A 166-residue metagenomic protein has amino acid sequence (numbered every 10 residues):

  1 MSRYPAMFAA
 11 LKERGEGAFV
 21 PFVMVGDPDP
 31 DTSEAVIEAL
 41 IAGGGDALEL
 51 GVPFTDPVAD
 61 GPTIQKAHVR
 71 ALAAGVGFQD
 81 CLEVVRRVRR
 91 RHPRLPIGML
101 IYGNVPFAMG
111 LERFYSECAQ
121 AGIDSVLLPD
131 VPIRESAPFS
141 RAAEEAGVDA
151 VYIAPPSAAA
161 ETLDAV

Functional and structural regions predicted by a protein language model:
M1-L11, P30, T55-K66, V76-R86 (+3 more regions): Active-site-adjacent beta->alpha loops and helix N-cap segments on the catalytic face of soluble alpha/beta enzymes
P5-P28, G61-A67, V88-L100: N-terminal small/glycine-rich loop or linker at the start of catalytic domains across soluble metabolic enzymes
F19-S33, G98-G110, V151-A158: Active-site mouth loops of central-metabolism enzymes
V20, D46-E49, L127, V151-Y152: Conserved beta-strand positions in the central sheet of alpha/beta enzyme cores
P21, L40, G51, C118 (+1 more regions): Conserved, mostly hydrophobic/aromatic
I123-P132, Y152-A154: Short, acidic/small-residue loops that bind anionic groups at enzyme active sites
